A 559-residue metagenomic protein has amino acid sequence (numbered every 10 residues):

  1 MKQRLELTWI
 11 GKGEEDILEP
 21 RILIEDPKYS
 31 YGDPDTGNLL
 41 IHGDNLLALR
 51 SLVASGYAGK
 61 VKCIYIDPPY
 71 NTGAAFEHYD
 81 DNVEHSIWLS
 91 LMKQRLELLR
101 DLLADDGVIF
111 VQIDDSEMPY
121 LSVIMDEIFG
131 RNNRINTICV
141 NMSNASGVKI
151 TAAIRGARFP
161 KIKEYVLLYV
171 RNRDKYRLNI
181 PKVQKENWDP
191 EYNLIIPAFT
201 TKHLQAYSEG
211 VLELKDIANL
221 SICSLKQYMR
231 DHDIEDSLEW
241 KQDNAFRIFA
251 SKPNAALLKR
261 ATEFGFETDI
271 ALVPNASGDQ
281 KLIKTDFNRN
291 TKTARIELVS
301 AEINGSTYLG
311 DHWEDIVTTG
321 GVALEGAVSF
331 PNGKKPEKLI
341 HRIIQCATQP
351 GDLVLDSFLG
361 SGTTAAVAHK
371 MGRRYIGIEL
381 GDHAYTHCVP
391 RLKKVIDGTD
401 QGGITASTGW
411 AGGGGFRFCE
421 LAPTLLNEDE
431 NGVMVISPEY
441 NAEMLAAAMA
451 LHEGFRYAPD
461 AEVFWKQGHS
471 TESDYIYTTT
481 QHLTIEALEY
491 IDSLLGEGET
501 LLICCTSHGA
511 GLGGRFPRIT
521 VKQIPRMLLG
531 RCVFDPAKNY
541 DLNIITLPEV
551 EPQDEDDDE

Functional and structural regions predicted by a protein language model:
M1-R21, E25-D33, G37-N38, L46 (+9 more regions): Accessory, often C-terminal, charged low-complexity segments
G43, A327-K338: Conserved SAM-binding loop and adjacent beta-strand
L47, Y70, E117, L359 (+1 more regions): Short, glycine/acidic-enriched loop or turn micro-motifs at the edges of active sites
G59-A74, M125, V354-A368: Conserved proline-anchored active-site loop of SAM-dependent methyltransferases that bridges a beta-strand
I64, P68-L91, A104-D106: Mobile active-site "lid"/loop adjacent to the S-adenosyl-L-methionine
Y70-E77, G320-A323, E428-D429: Short acidic/His/Gly/Ser-rich catalytic and metal-binding motifs that mark active-site loops of diverse hydrolases
S86-K93, K334-E337, Y385: Non-membrane alpha-helical structural segments and their capping/turn regions in soluble enzymes
G107-Q112: Conserved beta-strand signature within the Rossmann-like core of class I S-adenosyl-L-methionine
